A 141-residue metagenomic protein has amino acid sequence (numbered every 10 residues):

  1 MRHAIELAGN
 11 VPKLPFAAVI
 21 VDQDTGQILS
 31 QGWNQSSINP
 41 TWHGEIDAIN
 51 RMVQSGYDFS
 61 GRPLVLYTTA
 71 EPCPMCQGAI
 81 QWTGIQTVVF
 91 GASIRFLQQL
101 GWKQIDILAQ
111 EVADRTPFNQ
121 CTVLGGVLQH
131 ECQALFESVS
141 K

Functional and structural regions predicted by a protein language model:
M1-V11, P72, A79-K141: Zinc-dependent deaminase
A4, A17, A48: Conserved hydrophobic/aromatic pocket- or pore-lining residues that grip, position, or stack substrates in active sites
K13, D58-R62, P117: Short helix-terminating capping/connector loops at secondary-structure junctions
F16-G26: Short beta-strand scaffold segments in enzyme catalytic cores
T25, I38, I94: Flexible, active-site-proximal loop/turn residues at the rims of small-molecule/cofactor binding pockets and catalytic
Q27-S36: Short beta->alpha transition motifs characteristic of CBS
S37-R51: A short, polar/charged loop-to-alpha-helix boundary motif
N50-A79, T83: Helix-adjacent hinge/juxtasegments
